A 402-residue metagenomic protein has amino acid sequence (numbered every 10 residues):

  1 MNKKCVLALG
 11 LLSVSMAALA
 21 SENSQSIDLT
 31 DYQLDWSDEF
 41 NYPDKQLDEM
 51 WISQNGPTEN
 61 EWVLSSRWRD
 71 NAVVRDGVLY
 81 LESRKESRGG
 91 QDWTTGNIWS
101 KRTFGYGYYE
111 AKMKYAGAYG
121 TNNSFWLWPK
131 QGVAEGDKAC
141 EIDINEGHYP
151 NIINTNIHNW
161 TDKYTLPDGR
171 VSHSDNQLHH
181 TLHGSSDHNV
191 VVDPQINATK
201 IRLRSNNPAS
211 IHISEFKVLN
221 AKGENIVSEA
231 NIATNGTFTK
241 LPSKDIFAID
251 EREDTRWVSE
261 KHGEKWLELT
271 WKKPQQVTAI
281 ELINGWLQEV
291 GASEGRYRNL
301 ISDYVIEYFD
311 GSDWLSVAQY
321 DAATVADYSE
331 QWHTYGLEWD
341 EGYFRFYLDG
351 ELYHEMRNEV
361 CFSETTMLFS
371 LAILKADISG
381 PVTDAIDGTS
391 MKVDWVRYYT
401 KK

Functional and structural regions predicted by a protein language model:
M1-L19: Gram-negative bacterial Sec-dependent N-terminal signal peptides
L9, A17, N55, S66 (+5 more regions): Compositionally biased, intrinsically disordered low-complexity segments
G10, N23-Q25, K273: Generic short amphipathic/hydrophobic targeting helices enriched at N-termini, encompassing Sec-type signal peptides
S15-S21, V192, E281, V396: Generic low-polarity alpha-helical segments
S21-H188, N299, E307-K402: GH16 jelly-roll
G184-V325: Aromatic, loop-rich ligand-recognition surfaces of beta-strand-rich domains
